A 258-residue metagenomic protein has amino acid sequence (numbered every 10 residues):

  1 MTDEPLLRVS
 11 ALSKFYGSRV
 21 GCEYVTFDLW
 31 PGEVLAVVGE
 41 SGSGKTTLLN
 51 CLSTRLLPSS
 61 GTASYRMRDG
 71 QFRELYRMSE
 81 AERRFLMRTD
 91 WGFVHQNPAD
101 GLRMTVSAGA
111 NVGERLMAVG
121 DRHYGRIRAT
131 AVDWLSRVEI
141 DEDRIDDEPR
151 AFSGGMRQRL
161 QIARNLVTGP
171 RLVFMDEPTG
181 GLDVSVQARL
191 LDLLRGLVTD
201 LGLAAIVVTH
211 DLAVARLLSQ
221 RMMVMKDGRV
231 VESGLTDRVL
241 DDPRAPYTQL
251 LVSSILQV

Functional and structural regions predicted by a protein language model:
V38-E40: The feature captures the beta-strand-to-loop junction immediately N-terminal to the Walker
S53: Helix-to-loop junction immediately C-terminal to a conserved catalytic motif
T62-F85: ABC ATPase NBD Q-loop/coupling interface
E148-F152, M156: Conserved ABC ATPase signature
S233-G234: ABC ATPase "signature
